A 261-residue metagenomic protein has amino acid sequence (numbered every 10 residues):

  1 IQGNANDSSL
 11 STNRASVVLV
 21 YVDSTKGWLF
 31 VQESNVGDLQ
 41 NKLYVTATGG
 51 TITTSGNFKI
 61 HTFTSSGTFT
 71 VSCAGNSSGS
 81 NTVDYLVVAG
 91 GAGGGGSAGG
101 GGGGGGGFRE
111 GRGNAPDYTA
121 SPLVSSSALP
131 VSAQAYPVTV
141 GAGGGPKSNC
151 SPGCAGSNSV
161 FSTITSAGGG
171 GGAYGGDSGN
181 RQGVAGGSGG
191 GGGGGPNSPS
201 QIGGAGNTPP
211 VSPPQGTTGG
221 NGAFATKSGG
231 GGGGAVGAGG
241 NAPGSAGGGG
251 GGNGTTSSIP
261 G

Functional and structural regions predicted by a protein language model:
I1-G261: Glycine-biased low-complexity/repetitive sequence motifs
